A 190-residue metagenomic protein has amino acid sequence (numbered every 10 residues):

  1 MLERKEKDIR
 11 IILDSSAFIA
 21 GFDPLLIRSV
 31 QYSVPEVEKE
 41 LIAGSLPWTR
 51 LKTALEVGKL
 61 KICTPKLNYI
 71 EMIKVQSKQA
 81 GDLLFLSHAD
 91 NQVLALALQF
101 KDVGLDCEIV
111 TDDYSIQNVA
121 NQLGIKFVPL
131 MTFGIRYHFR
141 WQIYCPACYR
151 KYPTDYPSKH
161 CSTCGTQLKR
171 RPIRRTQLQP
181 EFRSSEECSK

Functional and structural regions predicted by a protein language model:
M1-L13, A17-A95, Q99-C107, S115-K190: Feature 3881 marks metal-assisted phosphotransfer/nuclease machinery and their flanking interaction elements
T111: Short beta-strand/turn micro-motifs composed of small residues that flank or help shape donor/cofactor-binding pockets
